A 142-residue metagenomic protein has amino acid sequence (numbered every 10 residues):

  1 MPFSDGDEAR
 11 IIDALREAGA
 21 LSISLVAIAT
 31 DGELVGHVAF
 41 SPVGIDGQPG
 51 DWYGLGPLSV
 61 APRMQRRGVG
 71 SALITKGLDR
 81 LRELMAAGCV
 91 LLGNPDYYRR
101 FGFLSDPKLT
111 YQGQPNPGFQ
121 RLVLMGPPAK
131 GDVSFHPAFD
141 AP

Functional and structural regions predicted by a protein language model:
M1-T30, L34-G44: Active-site rim helix/loop that mediates acceptor-substrate recognition in acyltransferases
L25, V35-V38, Y53, L58 (+1 more regions): Conserved GNAT-family N-acetyltransferase fold
A29-D31, R63, V123-P127: Short loop segments at secondary-structure junctions
E33, A61-A72, L84, R100: Conserved glycine-rich acetyl-CoA-binding loop
V43-L55, Q65: A conserved beta-turn-beta hairpin within the catalytic core of GNAT-like acetyltransferases that forms part
L55, V60, R66-D79, L91: Conserved acetyl-CoA-binding loop-helix of GNAT-fold acetyltransferases
E83-A87, L92-N116: Conserved active-site alpha-helix within GNAT-family acetyltransferase domains
V90, Y111-P142: C-terminal "cap" of GNAT-fold acetyltransferases
